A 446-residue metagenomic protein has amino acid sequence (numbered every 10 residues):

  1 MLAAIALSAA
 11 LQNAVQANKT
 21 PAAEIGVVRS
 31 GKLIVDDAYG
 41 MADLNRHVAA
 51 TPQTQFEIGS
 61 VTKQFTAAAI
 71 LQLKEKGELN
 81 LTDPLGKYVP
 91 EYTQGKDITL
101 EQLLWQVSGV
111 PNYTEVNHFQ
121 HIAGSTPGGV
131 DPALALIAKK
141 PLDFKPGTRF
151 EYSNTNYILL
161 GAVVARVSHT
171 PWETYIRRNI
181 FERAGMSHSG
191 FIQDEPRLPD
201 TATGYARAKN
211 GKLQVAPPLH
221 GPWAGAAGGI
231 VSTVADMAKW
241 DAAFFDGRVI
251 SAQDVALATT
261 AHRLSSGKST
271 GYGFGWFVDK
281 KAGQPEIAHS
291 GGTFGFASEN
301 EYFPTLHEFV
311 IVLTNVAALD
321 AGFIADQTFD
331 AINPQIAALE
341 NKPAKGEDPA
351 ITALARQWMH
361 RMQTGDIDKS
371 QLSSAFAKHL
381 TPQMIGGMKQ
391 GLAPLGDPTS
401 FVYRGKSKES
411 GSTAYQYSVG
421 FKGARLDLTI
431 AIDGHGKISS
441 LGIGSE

Functional and structural regions predicted by a protein language model:
S8-I58, E78-D83, K139, Q214 (+1 more regions): Short, conserved catalytic-motif segment at the N-terminal edge
K19-A22, F294-A297, A424-L426: Short, small/polar residue-rich loop motifs at catalytic or cofactor-binding pockets
D43-L44, K96-F294: Short, surface-exposed loop or secondary-structure junction motifs that flank catalytic or metal-binding residues
L81-G95, A184: Short, glycine/proline-biased beta-turn/loop segments that scaffold the active-site neighborhood
P285, T314-Q383: Short, gly/Ser/Thr-rich active-site loops of penicillin-recognizing serine hydrolases
H289, E299-V316, L428-T429, I438-G444: Short, well-ordered beta-strand elements
D366-S410: Short solvent-exposed beta->alpha transition segments
K406-E446: Exposed beta-sheet edge and beta->alpha loop/turn motif
